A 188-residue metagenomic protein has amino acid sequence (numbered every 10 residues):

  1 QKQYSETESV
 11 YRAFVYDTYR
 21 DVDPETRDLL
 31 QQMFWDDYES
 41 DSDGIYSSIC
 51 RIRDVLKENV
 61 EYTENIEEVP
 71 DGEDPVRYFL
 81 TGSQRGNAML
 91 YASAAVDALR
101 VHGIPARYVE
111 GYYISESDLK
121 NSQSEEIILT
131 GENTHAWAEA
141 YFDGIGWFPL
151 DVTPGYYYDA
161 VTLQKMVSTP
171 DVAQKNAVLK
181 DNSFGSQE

Functional and structural regions predicted by a protein language model:
Q1-G82: Acidic low-complexity segments
D54, M89-V178: Hydrophobic/aromatic-rich core segments of domains that either
G86: Active-site-proximal helix/loop microenvironment of the serine DD-peptidase/beta-lactamase transpeptidase fold
Q187-E188: Hydrophobic, helix-length membrane anchors
